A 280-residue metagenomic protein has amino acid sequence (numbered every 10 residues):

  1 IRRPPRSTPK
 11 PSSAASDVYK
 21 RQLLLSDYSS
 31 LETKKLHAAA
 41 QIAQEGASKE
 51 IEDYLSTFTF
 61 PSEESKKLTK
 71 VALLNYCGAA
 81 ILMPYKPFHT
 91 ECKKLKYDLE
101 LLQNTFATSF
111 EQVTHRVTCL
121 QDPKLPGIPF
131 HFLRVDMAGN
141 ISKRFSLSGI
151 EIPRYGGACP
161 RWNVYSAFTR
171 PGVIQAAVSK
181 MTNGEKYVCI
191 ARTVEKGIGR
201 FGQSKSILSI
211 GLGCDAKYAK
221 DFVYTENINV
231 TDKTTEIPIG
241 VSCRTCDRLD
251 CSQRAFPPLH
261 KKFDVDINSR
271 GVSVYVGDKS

Functional and structural regions predicted by a protein language model:
I1-A15, Y19: Single conserved hydrophobic/aromatic residue that forms the stacking wall/gate of nucleotide- or nucleobase-binding
S7, S29-L31, S62-T69, P238: Short alpha-helix boundary/capping segments
P11, K35, K70: Hydrophobic (often cysteine-bearing) scaffold residues that line and stabilize catalytic clefts of nucleotide/cofactor
L24-L36: Short pre-active-site segment immediately N-terminal to the catalytic Zn-binding motif
A38, I42-G46: Active-site His/Glu-centered metal-binding helix of metallohydrolases
E45-N75, K96: Post-HEXXH active-site segment of zinc metalloproteases
L73-Y76, A80, P84: Phosphate/pyrophosphate-binding betaalpha-module
Y85, H89-R244, L249, F256-G271 (+1 more regions): Conserved alpha-helical "signature site" that marks functionally important helical segments or helix/loop junctions
